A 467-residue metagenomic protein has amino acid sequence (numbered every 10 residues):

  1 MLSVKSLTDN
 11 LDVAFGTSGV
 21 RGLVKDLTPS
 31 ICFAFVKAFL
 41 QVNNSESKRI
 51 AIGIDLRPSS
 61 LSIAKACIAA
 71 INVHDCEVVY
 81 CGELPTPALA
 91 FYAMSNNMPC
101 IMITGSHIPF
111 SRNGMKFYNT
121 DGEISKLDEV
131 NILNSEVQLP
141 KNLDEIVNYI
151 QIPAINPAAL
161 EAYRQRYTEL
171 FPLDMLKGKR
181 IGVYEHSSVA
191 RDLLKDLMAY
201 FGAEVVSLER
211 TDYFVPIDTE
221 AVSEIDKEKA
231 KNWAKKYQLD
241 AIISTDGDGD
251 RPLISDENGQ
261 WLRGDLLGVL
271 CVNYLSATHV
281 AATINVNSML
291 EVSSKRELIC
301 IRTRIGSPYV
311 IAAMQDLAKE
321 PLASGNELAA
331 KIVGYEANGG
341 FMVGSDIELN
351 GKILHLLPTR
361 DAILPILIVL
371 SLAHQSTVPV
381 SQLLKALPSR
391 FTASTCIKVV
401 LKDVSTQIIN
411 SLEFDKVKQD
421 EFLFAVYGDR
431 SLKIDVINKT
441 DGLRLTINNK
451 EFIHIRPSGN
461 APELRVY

Functional and structural regions predicted by a protein language model:
M1-V215: Gly/Ser-rich phosphate-binding catalytic loop and adjacent alpha/beta segment that cradle a phosphoryl group at enzyme
S18, I52, L89, I101 (+10 more regions): Buried hydrophobic positions in well-ordered alpha/beta secondary-structure cores of metabolic enzymes
V78-P87, W261-G264, I301-I305: Active-site nucleophile and cofactor-binding loops and adjacent substrate-binding regions of central metabolic enzymes
G82-M98, E220-D240, A312-N326: Conserved phosphate-binding catalytic cores of ATP/NTP-utilizing and phosphoryl-transfer enzymes
S111, G122, K235-R302, A312: Replace "Mg2+/Mn2+-dependent" with "divalent metal-dependent
S111-S135, I254-C271, I347-A362: A short, gly/pro- and small-residue-rich
P157-P172, D226-K229, R302-Y309, K319-L322: Active-site glycine-rich loop that binds ribose-phosphate moieties when present
A241, A277-G459, E463-Y467: Phosphate-binding and adjacent anionic-ligand microenvironments
